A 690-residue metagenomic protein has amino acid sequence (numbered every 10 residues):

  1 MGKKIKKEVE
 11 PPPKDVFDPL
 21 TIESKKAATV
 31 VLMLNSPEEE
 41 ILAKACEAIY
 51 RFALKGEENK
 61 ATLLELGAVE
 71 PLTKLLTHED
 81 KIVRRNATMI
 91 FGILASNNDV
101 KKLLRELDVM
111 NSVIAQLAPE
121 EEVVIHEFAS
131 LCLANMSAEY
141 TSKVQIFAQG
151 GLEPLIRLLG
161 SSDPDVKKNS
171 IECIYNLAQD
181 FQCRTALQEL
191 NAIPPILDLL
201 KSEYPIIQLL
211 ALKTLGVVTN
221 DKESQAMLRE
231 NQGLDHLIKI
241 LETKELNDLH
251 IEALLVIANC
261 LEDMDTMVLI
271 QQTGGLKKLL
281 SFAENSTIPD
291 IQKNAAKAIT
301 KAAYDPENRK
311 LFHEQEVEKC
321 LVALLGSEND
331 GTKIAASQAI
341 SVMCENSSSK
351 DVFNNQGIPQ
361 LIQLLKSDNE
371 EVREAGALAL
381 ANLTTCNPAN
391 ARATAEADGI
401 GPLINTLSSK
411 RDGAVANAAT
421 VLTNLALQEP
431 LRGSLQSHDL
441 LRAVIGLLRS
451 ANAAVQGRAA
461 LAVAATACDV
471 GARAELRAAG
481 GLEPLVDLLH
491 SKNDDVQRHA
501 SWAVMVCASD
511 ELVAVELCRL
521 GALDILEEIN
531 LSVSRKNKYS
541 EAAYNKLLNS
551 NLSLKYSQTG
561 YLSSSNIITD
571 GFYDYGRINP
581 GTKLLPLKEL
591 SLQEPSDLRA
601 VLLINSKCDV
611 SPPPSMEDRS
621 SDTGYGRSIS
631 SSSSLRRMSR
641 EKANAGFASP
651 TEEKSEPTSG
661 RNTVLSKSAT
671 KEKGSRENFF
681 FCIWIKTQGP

Functional and structural regions predicted by a protein language model:
M1-R51, L523-P690: Intrinsically disordered, low-complexity regulatory regions of large eukaryotic scaffold/signaling proteins
K3-P12, T29-M33, A43-G56, K74 (+23 more regions): Alpha-helical solenoid repeat architecture
K14-K25, T29, N59-L66, I82-V83 (+24 more regions): Short, hydrophobic/charged alpha-helical patches characteristic of ARM/HEAT alpha-solenoid repeats and analogous
P37-E38, E79-D80, E121-E122, S162-D163 (+9 more regions): Short inter-helical turns and helix N-cap capping residues of alpha-solenoid HEAT/ARM repeat scaffolds
E483-D494: Extended, charged alpha-helical interaction scaffolds
